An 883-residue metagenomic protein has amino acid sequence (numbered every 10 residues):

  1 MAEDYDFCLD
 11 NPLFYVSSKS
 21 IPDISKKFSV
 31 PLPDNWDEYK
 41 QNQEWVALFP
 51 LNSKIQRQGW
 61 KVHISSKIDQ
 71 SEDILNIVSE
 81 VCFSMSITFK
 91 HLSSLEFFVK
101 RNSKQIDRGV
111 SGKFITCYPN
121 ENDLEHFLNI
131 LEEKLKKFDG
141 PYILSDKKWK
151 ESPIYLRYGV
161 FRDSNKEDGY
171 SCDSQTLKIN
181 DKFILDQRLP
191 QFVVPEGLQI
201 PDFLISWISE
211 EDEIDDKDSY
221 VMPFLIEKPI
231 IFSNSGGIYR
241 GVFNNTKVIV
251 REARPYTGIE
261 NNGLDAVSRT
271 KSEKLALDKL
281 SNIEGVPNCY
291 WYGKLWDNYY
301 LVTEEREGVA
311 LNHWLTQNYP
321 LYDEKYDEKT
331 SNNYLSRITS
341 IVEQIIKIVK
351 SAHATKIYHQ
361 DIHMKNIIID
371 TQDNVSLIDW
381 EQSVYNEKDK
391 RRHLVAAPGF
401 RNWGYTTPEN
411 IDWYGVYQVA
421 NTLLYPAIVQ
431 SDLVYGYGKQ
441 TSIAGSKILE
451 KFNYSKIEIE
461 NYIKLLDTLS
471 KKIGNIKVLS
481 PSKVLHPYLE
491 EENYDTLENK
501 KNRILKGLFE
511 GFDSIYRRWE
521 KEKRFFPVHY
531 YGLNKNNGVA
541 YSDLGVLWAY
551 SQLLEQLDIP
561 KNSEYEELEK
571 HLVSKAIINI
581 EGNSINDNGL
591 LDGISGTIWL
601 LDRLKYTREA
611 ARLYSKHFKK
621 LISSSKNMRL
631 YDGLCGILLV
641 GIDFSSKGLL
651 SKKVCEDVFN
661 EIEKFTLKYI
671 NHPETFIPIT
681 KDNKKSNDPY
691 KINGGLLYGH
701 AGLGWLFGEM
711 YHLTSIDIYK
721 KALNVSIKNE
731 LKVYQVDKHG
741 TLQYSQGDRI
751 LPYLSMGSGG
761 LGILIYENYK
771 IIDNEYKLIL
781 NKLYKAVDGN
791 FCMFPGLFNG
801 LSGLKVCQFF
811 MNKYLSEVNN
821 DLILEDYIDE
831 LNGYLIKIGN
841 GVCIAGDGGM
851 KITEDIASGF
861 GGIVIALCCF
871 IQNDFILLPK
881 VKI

Functional and structural regions predicted by a protein language model:
A2-K19, S171-K228: Juxta-kinase regulatory segment immediately upstream of eukaryotic protein kinase catalytic domains
K27-V46, S206-N244: ATP-binding glycine-rich phosphate-binding loop
Q58-I68, E227-P229, N234-E273: ATP-binding glycine-rich loop module of kinase domains
F127-E196, Q418, T422-E522: Helical subdomain adjoining the active site within ATP-dependent kinase catalytic cores
F138, I476-R524, N687, E709 (+9 more regions): Terminal, non-catalytic domain-edge segments
N288-Y299: Short beta-strand micro-motifs within the conserved protein kinase catalytic domain, predominantly in the N-lobe
V349-I369: Catalytic-loop of the protein kinase fold
Q382-K447: C-lobe/activation-segment region of protein kinase-like
